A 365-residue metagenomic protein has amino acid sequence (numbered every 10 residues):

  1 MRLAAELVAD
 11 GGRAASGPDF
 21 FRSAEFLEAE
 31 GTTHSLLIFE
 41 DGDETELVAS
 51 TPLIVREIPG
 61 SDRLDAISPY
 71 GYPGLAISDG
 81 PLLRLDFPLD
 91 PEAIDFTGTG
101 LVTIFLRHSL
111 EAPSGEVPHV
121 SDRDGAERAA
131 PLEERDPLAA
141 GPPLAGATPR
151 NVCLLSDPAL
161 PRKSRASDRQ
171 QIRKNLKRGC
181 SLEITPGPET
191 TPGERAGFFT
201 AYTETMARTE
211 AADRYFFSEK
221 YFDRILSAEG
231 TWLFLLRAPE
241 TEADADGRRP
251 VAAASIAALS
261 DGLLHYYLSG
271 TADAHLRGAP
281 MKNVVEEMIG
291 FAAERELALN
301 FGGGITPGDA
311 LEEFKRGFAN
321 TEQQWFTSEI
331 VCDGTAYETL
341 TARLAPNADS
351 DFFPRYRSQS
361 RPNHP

Functional and structural regions predicted by a protein language model:
M1-D43, L53-G60, P113, H119-V120 (+3 more regions): A conserved beta-strand-loop-helix scaffold within acyl/acetyltransferase catalytic domains
V55-E57, V120-P161, A298-P365: Active-site/acyl-donor-binding loops of N-acyltransferases
E57-Y72: Conserved acyl-donor/pantetheine-binding loop and adjacent beta-alpha core of acyl/acetyltransferases and related
Y70-L83, P158, S269-G278: A short, internal acetyl-CoA/4′-phosphopantetheine-binding micro-motif in the GNAT/acyltransferase core
L85-G100, F291-A292: Short, basic/hydrophobic alpha-helical segments
G98-L110, A293-G303: Conserved GNAT acetyl-CoA-binding A-motif
G100-V117, D122, E127-E134: Short, glycine/charge-rich beta-strand/loop segments that flank catalytic centers and engage negatively charged groups
Y221-F222, S227-T339: Aromatic (often tryptophan-rich) hydrophobic motifs at membrane interfaces
